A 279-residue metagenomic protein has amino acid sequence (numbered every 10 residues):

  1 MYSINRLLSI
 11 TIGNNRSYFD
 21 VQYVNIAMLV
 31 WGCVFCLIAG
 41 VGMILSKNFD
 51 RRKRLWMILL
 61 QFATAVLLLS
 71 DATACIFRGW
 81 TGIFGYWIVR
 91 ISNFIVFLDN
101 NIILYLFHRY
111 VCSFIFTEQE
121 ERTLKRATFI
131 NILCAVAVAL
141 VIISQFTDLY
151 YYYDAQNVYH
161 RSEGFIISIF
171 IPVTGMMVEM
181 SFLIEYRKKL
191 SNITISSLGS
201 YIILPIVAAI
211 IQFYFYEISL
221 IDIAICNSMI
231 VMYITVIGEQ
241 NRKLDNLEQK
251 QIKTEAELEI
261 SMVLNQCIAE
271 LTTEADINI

Functional and structural regions predicted by a protein language model:
Y2-R6, M28-Y110, T128-F146, L198-F213: Hydrophobic alpha-helical transmembrane segments of multi-pass membrane proteins
N5, F182-K250: Interfacial "cap-and-anchor" motif at the non-cytosolic start of specific transmembrane alpha-helices
I10-Y18, R78-R90, Y152-N157: Membrane-interface interhelical loops and short amphipathic "cap" helices that link adjacent transmembrane segments
G13, S17-F49, I58, S168-L183: First transmembrane helix
Y23-V34, R90-N101, H160-V173, D222-I230: Alpha-helical transmembrane segments of polytopic membrane proteins
I44-I58, C112-R126, L183-T194: Membrane-interface helix-boundary motifs at transmembrane edges
L106-R109, I115-T174: Membrane-proximal helix-loop-helix units in multi-pass membrane proteins
K253-I279: PAS/LOV and related PAS-like sensory modules
